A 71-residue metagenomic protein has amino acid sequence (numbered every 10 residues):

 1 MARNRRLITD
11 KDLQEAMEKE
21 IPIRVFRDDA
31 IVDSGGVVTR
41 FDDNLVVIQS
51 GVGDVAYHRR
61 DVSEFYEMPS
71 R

Functional and structural regions predicted by a protein language model:
A2-R71: Conserved RNA-binding domains used in RNP assembly and mRNA/RNA metabolism
